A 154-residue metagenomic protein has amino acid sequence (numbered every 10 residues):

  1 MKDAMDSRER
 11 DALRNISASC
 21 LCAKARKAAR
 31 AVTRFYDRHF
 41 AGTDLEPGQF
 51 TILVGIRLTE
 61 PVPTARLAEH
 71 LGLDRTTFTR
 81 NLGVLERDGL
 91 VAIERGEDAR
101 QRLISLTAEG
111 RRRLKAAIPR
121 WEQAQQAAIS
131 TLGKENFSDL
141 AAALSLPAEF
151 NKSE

Functional and structural regions predicted by a protein language model:
M1-R14, P119, S130, K134-E154: C-terminal regulatory/oligomerization modules of transcriptional regulators
A4-D11, L21-K24, F35-D37, V54 (+2 more regions): Short hydrophobic/aromatic-rich motifs at helix boundaries and adjacent loops
N15-S19, A23-R26, R30-T77, L103: N-terminal helix-turn-helix DNA-binding core of bacterial DNA-binding proteins
A28, V32-F35, H39, L71 (+3 more regions): Alpha-helical linker/hinge and terminal dimerization helices associated with HTH transcriptional regulators
L45, V62, T77, A116 (+2 more regions): Alpha-helical structural elements of signaling/regulatory helical domains
P61, G83-S145: Charged, amphipathic alpha-helical coiled-coil/dimerization segments
R80: DNA-binding alpha-helical recognition surfaces that contact promoter or target DNA
